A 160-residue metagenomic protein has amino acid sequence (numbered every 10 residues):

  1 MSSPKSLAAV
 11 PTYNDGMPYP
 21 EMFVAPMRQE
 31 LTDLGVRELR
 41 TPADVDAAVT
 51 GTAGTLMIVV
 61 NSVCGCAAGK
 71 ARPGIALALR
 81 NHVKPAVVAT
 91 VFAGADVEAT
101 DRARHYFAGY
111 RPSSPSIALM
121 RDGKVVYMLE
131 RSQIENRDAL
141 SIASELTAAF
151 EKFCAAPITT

Functional and structural regions predicted by a protein language model:
S2-G54, C154-I158: N-terminal leader/targeting and pre-domain segments
R40, T90-F92, L119: Structural signal for conserved beta-strand scaffold positions within catalytic alpha/beta enzyme cores
T52-C64: Short active-site neighborhood of thiol/selenol oxidoreductases, capturing the structured segment around
V60, V83-R102: Thiol-based oxidoreductase modules, predominantly thioredoxin-like and allied folds used for disulfide exchange
A68-N81: Typically the conserved alpha-helix immediately C-terminal to a functionally engaged Cys/Sec in thioredoxin-like
R80-H82, F107-R111, A118: Short, charge-rich binding segments
V97-S114: Short acidic (Asp/Glu) patches
R111-I158: Non-catalytic, surface beta->alpha helical segment in thiol-disulfide oxidoreductase systems
